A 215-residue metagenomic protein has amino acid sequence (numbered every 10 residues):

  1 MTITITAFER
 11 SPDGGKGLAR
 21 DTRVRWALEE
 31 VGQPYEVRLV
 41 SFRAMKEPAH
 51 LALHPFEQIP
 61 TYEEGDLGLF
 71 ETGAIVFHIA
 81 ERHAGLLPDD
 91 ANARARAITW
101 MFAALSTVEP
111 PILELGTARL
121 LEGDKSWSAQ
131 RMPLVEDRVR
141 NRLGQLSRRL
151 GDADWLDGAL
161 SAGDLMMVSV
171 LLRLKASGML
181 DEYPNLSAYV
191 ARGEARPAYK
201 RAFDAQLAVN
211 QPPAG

Functional and structural regions predicted by a protein language model:
M1-Q130, D137-R140: GST-like domain detector, emphasizing the conserved glutathione-binding G-site in the N-terminal thioredoxin-like
A7, L39, M166-S169, D204: Short beta-strand segments
S41, A162, Q206-L207: Short, solvent-exposed turn/loop segments enriched in Gly/Ser/Thr/Pro and often Arg
K46-E47, G193, P212-P213: Short Asp/Glu-rich motifs
A104-A195: GST-like fold's C-terminal all-alpha helical module
D204-G215: Terminal-tail/helix-coil boundary detector
